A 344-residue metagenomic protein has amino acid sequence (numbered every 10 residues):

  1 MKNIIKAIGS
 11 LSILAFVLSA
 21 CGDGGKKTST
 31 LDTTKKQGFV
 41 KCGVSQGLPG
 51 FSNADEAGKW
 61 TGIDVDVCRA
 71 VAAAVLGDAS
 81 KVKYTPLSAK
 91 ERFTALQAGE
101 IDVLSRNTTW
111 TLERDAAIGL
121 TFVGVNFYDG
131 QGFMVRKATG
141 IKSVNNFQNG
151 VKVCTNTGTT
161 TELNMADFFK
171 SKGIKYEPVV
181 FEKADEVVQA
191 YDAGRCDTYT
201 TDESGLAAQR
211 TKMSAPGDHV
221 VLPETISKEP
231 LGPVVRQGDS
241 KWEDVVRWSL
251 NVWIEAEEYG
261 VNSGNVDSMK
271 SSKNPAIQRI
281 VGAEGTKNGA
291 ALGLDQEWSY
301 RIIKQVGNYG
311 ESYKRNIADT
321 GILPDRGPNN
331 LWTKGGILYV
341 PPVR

Functional and structural regions predicted by a protein language model:
M1-G9: Bacterial N-terminal signal peptides that target proteins for export
V17-A20: C-terminal motif of bacterial Sec signal peptides marking the signal peptidase cleavage site
G22, V65-R69, A73-V75, A138-T139 (+6 more regions): Extended ligand-binding regions for polar small-molecule ligands
K27-T28, D32-S105, N288, L294 (+3 more regions): Extracytoplasmic small-molecule ligand-binding "clamshell" domains of the periplasmic binding protein/Venus flytrap
D32, V65-A73, T94, A98 (+6 more regions): Solvent-exposed, polar/charged alpha-helical surfaces in well-ordered, non-transmembrane soluble domains, broadly
K35-F39, A72-G77, Q97-I101, T109 (+9 more regions): Sec-exported extracytoplasmic/periplasmic mature domains
K41-G50, W60-V75, T109, D129-E186: Bilobed "Venus flytrap"/periplasmic-binding protein-like clamshell domains and structurally analogous long
R69, A73, G77, K81-N146 (+2 more regions): Acidic, polar ligand-binding/catalytic clefts
